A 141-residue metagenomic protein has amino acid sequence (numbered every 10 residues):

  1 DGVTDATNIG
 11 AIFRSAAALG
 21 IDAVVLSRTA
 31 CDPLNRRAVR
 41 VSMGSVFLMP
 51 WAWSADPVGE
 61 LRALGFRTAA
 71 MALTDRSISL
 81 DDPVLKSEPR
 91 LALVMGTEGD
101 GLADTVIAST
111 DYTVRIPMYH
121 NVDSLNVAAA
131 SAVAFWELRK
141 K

Functional and structural regions predicted by a protein language model:
D1-R76: RNA substrate-binding interface of SAM-dependent RNA methyltransferases
S15-L19, R28-F47, D104-K141: Structured adenosyl-cofactor binding patch, chiefly the S-adenosyl-L-methionine
A63-L64, K86, K141: Alpha-helix C-cap/termination motif
A69-V122: Active-site/ligand-binding-proximal alpha/beta "capping" segment
